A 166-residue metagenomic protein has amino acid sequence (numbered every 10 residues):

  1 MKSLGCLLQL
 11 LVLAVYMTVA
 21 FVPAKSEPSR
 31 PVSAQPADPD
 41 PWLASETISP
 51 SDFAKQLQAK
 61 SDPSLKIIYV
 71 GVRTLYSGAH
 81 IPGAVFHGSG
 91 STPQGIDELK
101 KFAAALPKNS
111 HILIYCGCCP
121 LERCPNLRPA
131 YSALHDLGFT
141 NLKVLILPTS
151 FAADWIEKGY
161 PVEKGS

Functional and structural regions predicted by a protein language model:
C6-G78, E163-S166: Flexible, polar/low-complexity N-terminal or interdomain linker segments that lie immediately upstream of folded
D38-A44, G88-S89, G117-L121: Second-shell loop/turn segments in exported
Q58, L145-S166: Extracellular/periplasmic juxtamembrane helices and adjacent flexible linkers that interface with membrane partners
K66-Y69, A84-G88, H111-Y115, K143-L145: Structural recognition of the beta-strand scaffold that forms the well-ordered cores of secreted hydrolase catalytic
G71, Q94-A103: Alpha-helical scaffolding within the catalytic cores of extracellular/periplasmic polymer-degrading hydrolases
V72-Y76, S91-P93, C118-E122, P148-A152: Solvent-exposed loop/turn segments at secondary-structure junctions within structured extracellular/periplasmic domains
Y76-P82, W155: Short loop/helix-cap segments at secondary-structure boundaries that form the rim of catalytic
K100-L147: Catalytic cysteine-centered active loop of the rhodanese-like fold, especially the PTP/DSP P-loop
